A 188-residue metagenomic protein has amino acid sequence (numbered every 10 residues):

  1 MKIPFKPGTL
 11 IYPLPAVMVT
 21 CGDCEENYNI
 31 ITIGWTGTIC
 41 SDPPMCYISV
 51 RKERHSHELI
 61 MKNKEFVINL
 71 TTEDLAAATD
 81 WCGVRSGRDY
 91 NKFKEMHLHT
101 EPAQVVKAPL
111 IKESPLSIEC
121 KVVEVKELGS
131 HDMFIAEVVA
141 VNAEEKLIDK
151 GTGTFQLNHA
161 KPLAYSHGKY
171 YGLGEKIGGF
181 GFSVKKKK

Functional and structural regions predicted by a protein language model:
M1-K188: Basic, polyanion-binding surface patches
